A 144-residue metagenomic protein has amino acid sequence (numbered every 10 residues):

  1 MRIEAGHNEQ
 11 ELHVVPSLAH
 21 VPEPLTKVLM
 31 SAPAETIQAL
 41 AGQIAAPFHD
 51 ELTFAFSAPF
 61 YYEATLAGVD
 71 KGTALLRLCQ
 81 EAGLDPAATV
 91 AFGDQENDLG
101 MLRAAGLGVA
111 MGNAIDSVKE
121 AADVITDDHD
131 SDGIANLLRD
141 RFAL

Functional and structural regions predicted by a protein language model:
M1-F92: Conserved acidic, metal-coordinating active-site core of Asp-based, Mg2+-dependent phosphoryl-transfer enzymes
E63-L144: Mg2+-dependent phosphoryl-transfer enzymes with acidic/Ser/Thr/Gly-rich catalytic loops
